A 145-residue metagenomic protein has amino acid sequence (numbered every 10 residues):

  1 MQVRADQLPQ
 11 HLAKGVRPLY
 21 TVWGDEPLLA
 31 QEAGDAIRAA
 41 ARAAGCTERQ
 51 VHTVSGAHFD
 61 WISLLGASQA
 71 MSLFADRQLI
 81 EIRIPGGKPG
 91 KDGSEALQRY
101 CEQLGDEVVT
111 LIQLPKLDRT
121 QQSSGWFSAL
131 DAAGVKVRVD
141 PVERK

Functional and structural regions predicted by a protein language model:
M1-K145: Conserved beta/loop motifs at nucleotide-recognition and modification sites
